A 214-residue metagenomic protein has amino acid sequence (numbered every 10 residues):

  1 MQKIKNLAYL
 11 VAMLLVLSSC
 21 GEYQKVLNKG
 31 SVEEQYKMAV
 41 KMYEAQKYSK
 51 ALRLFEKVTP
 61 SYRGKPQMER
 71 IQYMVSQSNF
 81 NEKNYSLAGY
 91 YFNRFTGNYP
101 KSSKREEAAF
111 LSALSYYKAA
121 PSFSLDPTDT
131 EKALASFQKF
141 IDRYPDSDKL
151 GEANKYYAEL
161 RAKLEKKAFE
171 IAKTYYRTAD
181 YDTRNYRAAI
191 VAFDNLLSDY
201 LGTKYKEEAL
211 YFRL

Functional and structural regions predicted by a protein language model:
Q2-L7, L17-L214: Acidic, polar-rich low-complexity tracts and alpha-helical solenoid repeat scaffolds
